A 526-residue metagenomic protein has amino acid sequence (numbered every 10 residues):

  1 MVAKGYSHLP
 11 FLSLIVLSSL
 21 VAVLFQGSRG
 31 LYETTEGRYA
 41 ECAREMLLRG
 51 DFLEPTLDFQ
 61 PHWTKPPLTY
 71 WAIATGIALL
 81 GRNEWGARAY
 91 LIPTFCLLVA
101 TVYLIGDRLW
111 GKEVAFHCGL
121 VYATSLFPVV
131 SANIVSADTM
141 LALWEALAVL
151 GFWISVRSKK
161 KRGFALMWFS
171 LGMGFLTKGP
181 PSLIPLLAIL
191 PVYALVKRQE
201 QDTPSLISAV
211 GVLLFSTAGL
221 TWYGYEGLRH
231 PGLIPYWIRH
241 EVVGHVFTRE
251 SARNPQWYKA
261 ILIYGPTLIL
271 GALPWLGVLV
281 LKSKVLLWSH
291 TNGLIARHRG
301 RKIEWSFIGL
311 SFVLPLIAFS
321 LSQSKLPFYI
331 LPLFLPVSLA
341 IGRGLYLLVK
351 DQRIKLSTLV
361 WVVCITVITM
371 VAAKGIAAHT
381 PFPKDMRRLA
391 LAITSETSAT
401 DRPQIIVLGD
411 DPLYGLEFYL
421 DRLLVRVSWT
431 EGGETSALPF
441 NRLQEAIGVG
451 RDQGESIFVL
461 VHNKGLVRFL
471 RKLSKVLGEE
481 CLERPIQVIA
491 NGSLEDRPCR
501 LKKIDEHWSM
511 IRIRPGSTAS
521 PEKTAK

Functional and structural regions predicted by a protein language model:
V2-Q352, R422, K503-W508: Membrane-integral, polyisoprenol-dependent glycosyltransferases of the GT-C/oligosaccharyltransferase superfamily
L9-F11, L183, L482, D496 (+1 more regions): Intrinsically disordered, low-complexity, compositionally biased regions/tails
S19, T369, A373-L473, L477 (+2 more regions): Short periplasmic/luminal acceptor-recognition loop of GT-C membrane glycosyltransferases, typified by
P191, I354-T358, G448-R451, S456: N-terminal secretory/membrane-targeting helices
L345-A372: Signature aromatic-anchored transmembrane alpha helix within multi-pass, membrane-resident enzymes that catalyze glycan
T518-A525: Short, low-complexity, Pro/Ser/Thr/Gly-rich segments in the mature regions of secreted, periplasmic
